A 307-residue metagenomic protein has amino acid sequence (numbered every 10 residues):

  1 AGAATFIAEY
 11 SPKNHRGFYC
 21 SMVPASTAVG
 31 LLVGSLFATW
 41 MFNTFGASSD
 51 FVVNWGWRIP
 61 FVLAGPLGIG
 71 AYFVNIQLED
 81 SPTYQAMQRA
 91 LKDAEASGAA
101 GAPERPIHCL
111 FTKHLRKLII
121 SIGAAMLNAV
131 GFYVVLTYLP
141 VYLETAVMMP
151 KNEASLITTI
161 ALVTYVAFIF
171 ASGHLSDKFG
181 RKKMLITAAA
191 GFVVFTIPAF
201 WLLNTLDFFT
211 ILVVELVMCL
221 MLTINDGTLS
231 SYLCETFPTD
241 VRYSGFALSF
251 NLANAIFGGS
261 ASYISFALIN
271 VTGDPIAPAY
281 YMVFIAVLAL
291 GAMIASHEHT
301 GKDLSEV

Functional and structural regions predicted by a protein language model:
A1-A25: Cytoplasmic helix-loop-helix junction between adjacent transmembrane helices in 12-TM secondary transporters
G17-N43, L67, S249-A261: Glycine-rich segments within core transmembrane alpha-helices of 12-TM secondary carriers
T27-N75: Helix-loop-helix hairpin linking two adjacent transmembrane segments in secondary transporters
A71-L78, Y232, V283-V307: Multi-pass alpha-helical transporter architecture, strongest for 12-TM Major Facilitator/SLC carriers used
H114-Y165, F257-S262: Extracytoplasmic gate region of multi-pass secondary transporters
K178-A189: Cytoplasmic membrane-interface "Motif A"-like loop-to-helix N-cap segments of 12-TM Major Facilitator Superfamily
A190-L206: C-terminal ends and interior cores of transmembrane alpha-helices in multi-pass membrane transporters/permeases
T236-T272: A late C-terminal transmembrane helix in Major Facilitator Superfamily
